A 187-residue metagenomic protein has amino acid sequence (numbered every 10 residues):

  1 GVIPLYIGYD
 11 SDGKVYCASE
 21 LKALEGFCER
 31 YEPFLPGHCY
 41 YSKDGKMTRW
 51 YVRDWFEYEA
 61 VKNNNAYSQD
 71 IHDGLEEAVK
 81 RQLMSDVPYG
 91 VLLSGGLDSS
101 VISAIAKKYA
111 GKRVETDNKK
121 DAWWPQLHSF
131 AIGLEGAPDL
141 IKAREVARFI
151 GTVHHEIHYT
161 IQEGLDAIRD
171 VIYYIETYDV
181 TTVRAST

Functional and structural regions predicted by a protein language model:
V2-A66: N-terminal segments that mediate ammonia production and transfer in glutamine-dependent amidotransferase systems
V2-S11, F56-T187: ATP-dependent adenylate-handling active sites, centered on carboxylate activation for C-N bond formation
